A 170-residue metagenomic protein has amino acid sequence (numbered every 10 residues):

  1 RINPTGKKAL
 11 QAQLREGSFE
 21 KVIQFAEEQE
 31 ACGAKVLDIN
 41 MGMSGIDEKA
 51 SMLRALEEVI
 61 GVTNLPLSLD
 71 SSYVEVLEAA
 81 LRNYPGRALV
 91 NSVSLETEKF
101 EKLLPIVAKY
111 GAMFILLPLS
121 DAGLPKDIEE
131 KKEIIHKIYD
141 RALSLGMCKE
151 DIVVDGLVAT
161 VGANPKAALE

Functional and structural regions predicted by a protein language model:
R1-F19, P85, G111-L124: N-terminal small/glycine-rich loop or linker at the start of catalytic domains across soluble metabolic enzymes
R1-P4, G42-S44, S72-V74, V93-E96 (+2 more regions): Active-site beta-loop-alpha junctions enriched in small/polar residues
K21-A31, V59, L67, V74-L77 (+2 more regions): Structured alpha-helical segments in the cores of large, soluble enzyme domains
E30-L65, L157-P165: Glycine-rich, proline-tolerant flexible connector loops at the mouths of alpha/beta enzymes
K35-D38, N64-S68, R87-V90, G111-I115 (+1 more regions): Structural preference for beta-strand elements that scaffold enzyme active sites
D38-S44, L65-Y73, A88-E98, A167: Catalytic beta/alpha-barrel core
D47-P85, D140: Alpha-helix-loop-beta-strand connector modules within alpha/beta enzyme cores
E101-K102, K109-E170: Catalytic alpha/beta core domains of metabolic enzymes, predominantly
